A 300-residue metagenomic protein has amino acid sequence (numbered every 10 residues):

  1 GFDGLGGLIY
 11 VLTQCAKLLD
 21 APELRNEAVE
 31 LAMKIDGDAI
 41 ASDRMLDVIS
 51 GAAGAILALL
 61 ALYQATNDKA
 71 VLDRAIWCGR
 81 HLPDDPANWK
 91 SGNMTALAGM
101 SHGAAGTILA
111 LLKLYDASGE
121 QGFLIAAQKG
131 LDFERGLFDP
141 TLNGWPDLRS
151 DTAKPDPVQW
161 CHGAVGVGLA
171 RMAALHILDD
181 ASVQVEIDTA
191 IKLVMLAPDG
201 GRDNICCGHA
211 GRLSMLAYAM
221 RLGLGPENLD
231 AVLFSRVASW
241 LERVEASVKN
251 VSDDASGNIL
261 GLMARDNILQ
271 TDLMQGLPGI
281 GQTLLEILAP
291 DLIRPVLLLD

Functional and structural regions predicted by a protein language model:
G1-G99, A105: Extended ligand-binding groove/face enriched in aromatic
G1-L5, I40-A52, N88-A105, G144-V165 (+2 more regions): Solvent-exposed loop and edge beta-strand segments that line ligand/cofactor-binding and catalytic clefts
G7-A21, I56-N67, G106-E120, G166-D180 (+2 more regions): Well-ordered alpha-helical scaffold segments within catalytic/enzyme domains
V11, E27, L31, G51-G54 (+10 more regions): Amphipathic, well-ordered alpha-helical segments in soluble domains
E23-D43, R74-K90, I125-G144, L178-G201 (+1 more regions): Long, well-ordered core segments of solenoidal/helical folds
A104-G166, A170: Acidic, glycine-rich loop-and-beta core segments that form the ion-binding/anion-interacting portion of active sites
K113, A173-A181, T189, L193 (+2 more regions): Terminal, non-catalytic domain-edge segments
D199-R236, W240: Loop/turn-rich, solvent-exposed surfaces of beta-rich toroidal or solenoidal domains
